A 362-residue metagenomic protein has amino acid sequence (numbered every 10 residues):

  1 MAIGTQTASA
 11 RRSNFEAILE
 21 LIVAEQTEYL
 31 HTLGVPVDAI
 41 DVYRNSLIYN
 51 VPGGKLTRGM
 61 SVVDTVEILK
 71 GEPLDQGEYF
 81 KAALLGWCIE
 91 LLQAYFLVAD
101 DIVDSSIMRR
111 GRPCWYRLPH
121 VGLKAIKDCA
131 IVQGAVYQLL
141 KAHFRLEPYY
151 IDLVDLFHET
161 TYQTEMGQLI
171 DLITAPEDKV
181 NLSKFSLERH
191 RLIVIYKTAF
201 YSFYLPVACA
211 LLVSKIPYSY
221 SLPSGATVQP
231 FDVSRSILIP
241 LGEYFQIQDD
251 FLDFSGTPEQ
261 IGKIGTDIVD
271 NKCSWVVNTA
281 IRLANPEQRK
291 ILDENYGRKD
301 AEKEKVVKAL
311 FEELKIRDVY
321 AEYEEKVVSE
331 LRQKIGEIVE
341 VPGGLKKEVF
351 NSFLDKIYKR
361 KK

Functional and structural regions predicted by a protein language model:
M1-V42, P342, K359-K362: Eukaryotic N-terminal low-complexity, Ser/Thr- and Lys/Arg-rich leader segments that predominantly function as
S9, D155, D293, K347-S352: Short, charged, amphipathic alpha-helical segments
N14-I18, I22-Q26, C88, Y244 (+3 more regions): Amphipathic alpha-helices that form helix-helix packing interfaces
A17, L156, V233-P240, V319-K326 (+1 more regions): A non-catalytic, amphipathic alpha-helix used as a structural packing/dimerization or gating element in enzyme scaffolds
G34-P286, D355: Mg2+-dependent prenyl diphosphate-binding active-site environment of isoprenoid biosynthetic enzymes
L146-E147, P217-Y218, E287, I335-K346: Surface-exposed helix-capping loop/turn segments at secondary-structure junctions
R289-I338: Mobile late-domain/C-terminal helix-loop "cap" segments that border catalytic sites or the cytosolic face
E340-K362: Short, amphipathic C-terminal "tail helix"
